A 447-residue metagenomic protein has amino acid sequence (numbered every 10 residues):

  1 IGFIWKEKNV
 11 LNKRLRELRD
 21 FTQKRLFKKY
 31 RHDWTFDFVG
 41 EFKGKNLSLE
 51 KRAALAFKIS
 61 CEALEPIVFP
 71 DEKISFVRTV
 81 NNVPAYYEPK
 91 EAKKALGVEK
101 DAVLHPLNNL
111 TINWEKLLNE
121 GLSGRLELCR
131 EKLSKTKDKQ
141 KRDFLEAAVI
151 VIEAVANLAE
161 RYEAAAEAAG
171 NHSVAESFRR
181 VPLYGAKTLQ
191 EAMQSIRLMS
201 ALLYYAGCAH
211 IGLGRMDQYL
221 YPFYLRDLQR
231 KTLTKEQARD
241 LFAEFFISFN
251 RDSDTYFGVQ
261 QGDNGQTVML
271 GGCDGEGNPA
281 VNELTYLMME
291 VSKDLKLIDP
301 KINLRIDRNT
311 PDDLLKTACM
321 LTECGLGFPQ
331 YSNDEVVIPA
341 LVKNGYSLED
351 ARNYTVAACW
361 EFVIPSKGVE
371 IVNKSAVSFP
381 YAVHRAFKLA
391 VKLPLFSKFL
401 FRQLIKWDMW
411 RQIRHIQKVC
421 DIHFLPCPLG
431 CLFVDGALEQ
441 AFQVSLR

Functional and structural regions predicted by a protein language model:
I1-A148, S173-R447: Conserved catalytic cores of very large enzyme subunits
A148-V151, V155, A159: Low-complexity, highly charged intrinsically disordered N-terminal segments that act as targeting/localization
L158-Y162, Y219: Amphipathic, well-ordered alpha-helical segments in soluble domains
A169-G170: A conserved hydrophobic secondary-structure block that centers on an alpha-helix together with its immediately flanking
